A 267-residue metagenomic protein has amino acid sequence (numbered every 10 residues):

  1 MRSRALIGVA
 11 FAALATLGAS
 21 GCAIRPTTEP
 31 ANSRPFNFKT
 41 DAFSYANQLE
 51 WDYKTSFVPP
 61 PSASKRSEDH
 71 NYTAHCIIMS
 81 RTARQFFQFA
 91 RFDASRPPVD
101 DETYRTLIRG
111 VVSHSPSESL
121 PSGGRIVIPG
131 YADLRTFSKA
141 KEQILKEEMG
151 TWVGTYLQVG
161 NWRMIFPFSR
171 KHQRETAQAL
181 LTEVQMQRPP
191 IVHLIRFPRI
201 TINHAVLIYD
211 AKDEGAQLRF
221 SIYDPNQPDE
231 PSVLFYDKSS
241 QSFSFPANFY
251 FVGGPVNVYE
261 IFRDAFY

Functional and structural regions predicted by a protein language model:
M1-V9: Bacterial N-terminal signal peptides that target proteins for export
F11-L17: Core hydrophobic alpha-helical transmembrane segments of single-pass membrane proteins
A19-G21: C-terminal motif of bacterial Sec signal peptides marking the signal peptidase cleavage site
I24-T27, R199-N203, K212-Y267: Cys-His-centered catalytic/binding microenvironment captured across papain-like cysteine peptidases and homologous
N32-R170: Cysteine-nucleophile protease catalytic domains, especially the papain-like/related folds used in DUB/UBL proteases
S169-D213: Active-site-adjacent substructure of cysteine-protease-like catalytic cores
